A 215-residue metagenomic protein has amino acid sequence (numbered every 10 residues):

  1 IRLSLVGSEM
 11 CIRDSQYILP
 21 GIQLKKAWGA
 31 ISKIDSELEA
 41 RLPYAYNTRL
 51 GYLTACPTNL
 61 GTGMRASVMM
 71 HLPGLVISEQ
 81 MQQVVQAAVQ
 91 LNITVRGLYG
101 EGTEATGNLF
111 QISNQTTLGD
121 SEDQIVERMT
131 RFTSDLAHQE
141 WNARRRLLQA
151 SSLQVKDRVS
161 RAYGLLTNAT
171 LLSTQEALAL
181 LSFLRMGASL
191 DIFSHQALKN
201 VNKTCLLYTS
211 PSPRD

Functional and structural regions predicted by a protein language model:
I1-I12, Y208-D215: Single conserved hydrophobic/aromatic residue that forms the stacking wall/gate of nucleotide- or nucleobase-binding
R2, S8, G21, K25-I34 (+2 more regions): N-terminal low-complexity, intrinsically disordered segments
S8, Q16, R49-S210: A structural signal for small-residue-enriched, beta-sheet-centric alpha/beta enzyme cores and oligomeric scaffold folds
R13, Y17-L60: Intrinsically disordered, low-complexity linker/loop segments enriched in Gly/Pro and charged/polar residues
